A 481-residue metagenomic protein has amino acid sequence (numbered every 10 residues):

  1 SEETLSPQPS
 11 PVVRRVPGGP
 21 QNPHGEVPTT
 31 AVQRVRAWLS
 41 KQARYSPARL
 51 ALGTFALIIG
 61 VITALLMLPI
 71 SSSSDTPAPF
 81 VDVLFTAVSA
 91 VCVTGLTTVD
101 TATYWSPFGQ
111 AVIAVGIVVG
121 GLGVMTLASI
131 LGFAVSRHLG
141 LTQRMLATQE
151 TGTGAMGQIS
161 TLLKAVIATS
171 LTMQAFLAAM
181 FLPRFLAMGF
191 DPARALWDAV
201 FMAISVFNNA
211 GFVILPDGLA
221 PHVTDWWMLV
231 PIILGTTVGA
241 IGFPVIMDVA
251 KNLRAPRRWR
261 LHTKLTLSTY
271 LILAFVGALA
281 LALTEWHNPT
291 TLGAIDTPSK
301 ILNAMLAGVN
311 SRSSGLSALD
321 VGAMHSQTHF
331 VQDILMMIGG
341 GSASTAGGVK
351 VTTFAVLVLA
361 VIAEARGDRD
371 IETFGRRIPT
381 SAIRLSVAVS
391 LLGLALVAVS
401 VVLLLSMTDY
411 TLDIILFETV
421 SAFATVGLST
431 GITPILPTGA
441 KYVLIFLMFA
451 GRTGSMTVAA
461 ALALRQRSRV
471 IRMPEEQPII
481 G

Functional and structural regions predicted by a protein language model:
S1-G481: Membrane-proximal intracellular helices of multi-pass ion channels
